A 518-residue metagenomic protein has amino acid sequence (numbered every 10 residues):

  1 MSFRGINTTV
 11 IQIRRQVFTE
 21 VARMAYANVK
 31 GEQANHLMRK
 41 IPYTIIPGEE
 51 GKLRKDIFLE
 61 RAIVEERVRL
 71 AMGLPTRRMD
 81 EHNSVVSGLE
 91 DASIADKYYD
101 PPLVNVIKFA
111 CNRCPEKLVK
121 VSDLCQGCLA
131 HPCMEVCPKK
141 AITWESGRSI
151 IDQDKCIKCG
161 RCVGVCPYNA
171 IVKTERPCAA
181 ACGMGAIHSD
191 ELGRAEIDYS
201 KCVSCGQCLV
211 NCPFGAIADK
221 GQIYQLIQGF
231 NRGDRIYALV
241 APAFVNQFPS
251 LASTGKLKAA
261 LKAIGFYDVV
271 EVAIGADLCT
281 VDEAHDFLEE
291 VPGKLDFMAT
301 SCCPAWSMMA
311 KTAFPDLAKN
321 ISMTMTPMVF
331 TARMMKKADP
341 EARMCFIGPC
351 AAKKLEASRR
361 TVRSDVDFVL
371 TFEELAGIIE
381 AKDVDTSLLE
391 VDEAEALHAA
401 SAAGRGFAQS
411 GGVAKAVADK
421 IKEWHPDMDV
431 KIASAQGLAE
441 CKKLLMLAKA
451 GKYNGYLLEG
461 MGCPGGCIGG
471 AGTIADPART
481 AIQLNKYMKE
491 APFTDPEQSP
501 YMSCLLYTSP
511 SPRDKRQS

Functional and structural regions predicted by a protein language model:
S2-V165, N169, E175-A179, G460 (+2 more regions): Ferredoxin-type iron-sulfur electron-transfer modules and their immediate structural context
F58-L59, V64-I107, C114-E116, M325-T331 (+2 more regions): Catalytic cores of enzyme domains
E116, P132, P138-K139, S146-G147 (+13 more regions): Short coil/turn connectors at secondary-structure junctions
D123-K139, I157-Y168, G183-M184, V203-F214 (+2 more regions): Local cysteine-cluster metal-coordination motifs and their immediate loop/turn environment, predominantly Fe-S cluster
P138-K139, G183, F248-A252, V281-H285 (+4 more regions): Short acidic, glycine/serine/threonine-rich loops at helix termini
S146-Q153, E175-A180, G185-A195, A433-G460 (+1 more regions): Ferredoxin-type iron-sulfur electron-transfer modules in oxidoreductases and energy-metabolism complexes
D154, Y168-A170, T174-K336: Iron-sulfur-cluster electron-transfer modules
Y507-D514: Conserved small/polar residues in nucleotide/adenosyl-binding loops
